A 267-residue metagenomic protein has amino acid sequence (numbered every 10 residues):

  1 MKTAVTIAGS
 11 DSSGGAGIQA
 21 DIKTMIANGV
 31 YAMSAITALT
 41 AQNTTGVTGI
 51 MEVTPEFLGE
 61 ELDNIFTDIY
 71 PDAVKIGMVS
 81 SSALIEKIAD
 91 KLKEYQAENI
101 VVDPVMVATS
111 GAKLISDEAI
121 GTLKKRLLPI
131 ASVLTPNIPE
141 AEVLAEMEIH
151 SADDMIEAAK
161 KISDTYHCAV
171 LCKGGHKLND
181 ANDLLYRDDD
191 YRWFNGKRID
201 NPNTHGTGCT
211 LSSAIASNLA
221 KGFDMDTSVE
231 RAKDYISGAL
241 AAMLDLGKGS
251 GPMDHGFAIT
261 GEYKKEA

Functional and structural regions predicted by a protein language model:
T3-T6, I26-T109: Conserved N-terminal subdomain of the carbohydrate kinase-like
I7-S13, Y191-H205: Short pre-catalytic strand/loop immediately N-terminal to key active-site residues, enriched for Gly-Thr
G14-V30: N-terminal basic/disordered segments at the start of proteins
Q19, E142-V143, N201-M225: Short, small-residue alpha-helix embedded
G29-M33, R192, N218-A232: Phosphate-handling active-site elements
E52, D226-A267: Charged C-terminal helix
D117-Y191: Conserved phosphate/ATP/ADP-binding segment of small-molecule kinases
